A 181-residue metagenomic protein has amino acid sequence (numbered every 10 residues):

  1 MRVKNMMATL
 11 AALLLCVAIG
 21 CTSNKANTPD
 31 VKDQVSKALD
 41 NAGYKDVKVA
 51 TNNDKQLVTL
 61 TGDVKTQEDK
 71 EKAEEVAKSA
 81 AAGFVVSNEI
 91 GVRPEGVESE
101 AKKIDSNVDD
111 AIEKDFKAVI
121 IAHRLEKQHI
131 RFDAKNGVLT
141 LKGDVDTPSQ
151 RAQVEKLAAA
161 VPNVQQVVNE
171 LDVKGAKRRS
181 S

Functional and structural regions predicted by a protein language model:
R2-S181: N-terminal targeting leaders
